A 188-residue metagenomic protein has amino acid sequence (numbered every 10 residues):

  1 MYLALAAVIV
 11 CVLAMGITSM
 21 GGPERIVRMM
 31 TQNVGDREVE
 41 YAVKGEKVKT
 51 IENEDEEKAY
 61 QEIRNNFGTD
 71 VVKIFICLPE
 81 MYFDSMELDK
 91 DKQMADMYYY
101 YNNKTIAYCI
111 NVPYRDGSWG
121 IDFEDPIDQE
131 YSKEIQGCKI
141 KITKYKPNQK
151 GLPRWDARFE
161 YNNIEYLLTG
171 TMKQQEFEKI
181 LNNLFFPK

Functional and structural regions predicted by a protein language model:
M1, A6, V48-D55: Intrinsically disordered, low-complexity linkers and terminal tails enriched in Pro/Gly and often acidic or mixed-charge
M1-M29: Single-pass transmembrane signal-anchor helices and their membrane-water interface zones
M1-V10, I127, Y131-Q136, N163 (+1 more regions): Terminal amphipathic/targeting segments at protein termini used for secretion and membrane/organellar or lipid-droplet
R28-V48: Short extracytoplasmic/periplasmic juxtamembrane "stem" segments immediately C-terminal to an N-terminal membrane anchor
I51-L152: Short, solvent-exposed recognition patches
N162-K188: Surface-exposed amphipathic alpha-helical segments
